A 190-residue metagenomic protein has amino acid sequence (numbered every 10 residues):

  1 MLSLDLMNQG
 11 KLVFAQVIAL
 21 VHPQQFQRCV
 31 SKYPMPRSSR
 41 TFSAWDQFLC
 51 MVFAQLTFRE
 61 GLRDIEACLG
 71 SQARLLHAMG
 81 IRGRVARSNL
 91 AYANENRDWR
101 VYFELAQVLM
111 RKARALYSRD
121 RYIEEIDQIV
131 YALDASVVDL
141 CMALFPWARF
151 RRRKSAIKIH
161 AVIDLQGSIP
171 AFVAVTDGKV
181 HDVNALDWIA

Functional and structural regions predicted by a protein language model:
M1-A190: Conserved, well-structured functional cores that handle cations and Mg-NTP chemistry
